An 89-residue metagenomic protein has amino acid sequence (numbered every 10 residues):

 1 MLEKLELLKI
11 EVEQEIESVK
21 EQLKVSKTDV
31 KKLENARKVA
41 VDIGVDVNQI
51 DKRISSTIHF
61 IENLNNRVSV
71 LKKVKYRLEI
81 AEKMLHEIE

Functional and structural regions predicted by a protein language model:
M1-T28: Short, charge/polar-rich alpha-helical segments
K4-L5, A36, I43, H59-F60: Mixed-charge, polar/low-complexity N-terminal
I16-V19, L23, Q49-I88: Amphipathic alpha-helical coiled-coil segments
K20-I54: Extended alpha-helical coiled-coil "stalk/arm" regions that act as elongated linkers or oligomerization scaffolds
